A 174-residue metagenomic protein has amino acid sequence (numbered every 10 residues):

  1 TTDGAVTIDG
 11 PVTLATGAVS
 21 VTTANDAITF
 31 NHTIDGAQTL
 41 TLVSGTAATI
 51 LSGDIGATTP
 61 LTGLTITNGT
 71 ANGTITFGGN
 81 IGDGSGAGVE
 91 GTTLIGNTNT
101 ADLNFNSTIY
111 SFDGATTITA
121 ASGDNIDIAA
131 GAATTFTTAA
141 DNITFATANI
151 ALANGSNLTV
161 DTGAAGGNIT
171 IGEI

Functional and structural regions predicted by a protein language model:
T1-I174: Extracellular lectin-like interaction modules
